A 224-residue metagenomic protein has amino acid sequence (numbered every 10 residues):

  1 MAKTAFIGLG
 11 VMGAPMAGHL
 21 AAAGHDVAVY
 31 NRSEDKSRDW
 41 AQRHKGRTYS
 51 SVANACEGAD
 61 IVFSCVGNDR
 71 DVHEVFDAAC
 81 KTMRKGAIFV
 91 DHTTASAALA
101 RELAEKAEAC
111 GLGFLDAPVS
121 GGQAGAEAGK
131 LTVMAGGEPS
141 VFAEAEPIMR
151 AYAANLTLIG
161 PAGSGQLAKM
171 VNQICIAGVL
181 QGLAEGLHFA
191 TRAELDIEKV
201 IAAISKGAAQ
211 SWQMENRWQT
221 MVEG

Functional and structural regions predicted by a protein language model:
M1-S64, A87, T93, Q123: NAD(P)+-binding Rossmann beta1-loop-alpha1 motif at the extreme N-terminus of oxidoreductases
T4, T94-A177: Rossmann-fold dinucleotide-binding core
V27, T48, G113-L115, L156 (+1 more regions): Hydrophobic beta-strand scaffold residues
V52-L112: Rossmann-fold NAD(P) dinucleotide-binding segment
S164-G224: Helical "substrate-binding/catalytic lid" subdomain of Rossmann-like NAD(P)-dependent dehydrogenases/reductases
